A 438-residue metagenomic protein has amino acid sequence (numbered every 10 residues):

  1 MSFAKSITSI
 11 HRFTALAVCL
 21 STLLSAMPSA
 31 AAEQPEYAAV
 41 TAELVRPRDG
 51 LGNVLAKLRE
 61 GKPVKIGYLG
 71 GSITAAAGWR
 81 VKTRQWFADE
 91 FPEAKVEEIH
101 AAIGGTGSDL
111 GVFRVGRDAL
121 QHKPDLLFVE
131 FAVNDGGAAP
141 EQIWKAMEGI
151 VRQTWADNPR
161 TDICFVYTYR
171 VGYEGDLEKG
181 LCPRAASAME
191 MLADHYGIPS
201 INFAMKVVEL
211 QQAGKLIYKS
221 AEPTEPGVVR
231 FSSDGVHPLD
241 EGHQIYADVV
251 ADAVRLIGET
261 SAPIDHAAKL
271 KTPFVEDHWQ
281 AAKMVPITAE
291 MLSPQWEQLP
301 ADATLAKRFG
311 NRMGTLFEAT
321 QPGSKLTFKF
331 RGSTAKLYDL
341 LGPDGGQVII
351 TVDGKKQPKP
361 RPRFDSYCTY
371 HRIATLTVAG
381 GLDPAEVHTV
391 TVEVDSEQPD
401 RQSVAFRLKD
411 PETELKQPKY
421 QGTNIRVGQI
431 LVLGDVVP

Functional and structural regions predicted by a protein language model:
M1-L69, T74, G78-R80, A88-V96 (+4 more regions): N-terminal secretory targeting modules
P35-Y37, D162-Y167, P183-V228, Q244-G258: Extracellular serine-dependent O-acyl
L51-L55, R80, R84, V112 (+4 more regions): Extracytoplasmic/secreted envelope proteins and their assembly/folding machinery, especially bacterial periplasmic
K65-L69, E97-A102, L126-F131, D162-Y167 (+2 more regions): Structural recognition of the beta-strand scaffold that forms the well-ordered cores of secreted hydrolase catalytic
G67, W79-V81, S108-W144: Oxyanion-hole/transition-state-stabilizing segment in secreted/luminal serine hydrolases and related acyltransferases
S72-A75, I103-D109, V133-A138, T161 (+3 more regions): Solvent-exposed loop/turn segments at secondary-structure junctions within structured extracellular/periplasmic domains
A77-V81, L110-F113, A138-I143, G175-K179 (+3 more regions): Short, solvent-exposed loop/turn and secondary-structure capping segments
V151, W155-S187: Active-site segments of SGNH/GDSL-like serine hydrolases that catalyze O-acetyl group transfer/hydrolysis on lipids
